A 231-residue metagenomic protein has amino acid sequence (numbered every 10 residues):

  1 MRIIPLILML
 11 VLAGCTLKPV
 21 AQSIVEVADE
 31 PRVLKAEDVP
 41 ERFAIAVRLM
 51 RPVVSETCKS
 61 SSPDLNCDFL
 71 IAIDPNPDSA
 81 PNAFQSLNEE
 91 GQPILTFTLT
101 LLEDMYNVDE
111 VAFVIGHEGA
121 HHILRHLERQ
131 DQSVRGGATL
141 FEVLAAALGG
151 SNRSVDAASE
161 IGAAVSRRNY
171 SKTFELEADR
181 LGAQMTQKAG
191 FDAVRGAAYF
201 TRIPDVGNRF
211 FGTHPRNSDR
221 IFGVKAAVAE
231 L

Functional and structural regions predicted by a protein language model:
M1-M9: Sec-dependent signal peptide recognition, specifically the positively charged N-region followed immediately by
V11-G14: C-terminal motif of bacterial Sec signal peptides marking the signal peptidase cleavage site
T16-R135, A189, R209-F211: Peri-catalytic and regulatory segments of divalent metal-dependent proteins
V39-A46, M50, N107-V111, I115 (+7 more regions): Stable alpha-helical elements in mature extracytoplasmic
R48, C58-Q85, A163, L176-L231: Active-site-proximal gating segments in proteases and membrane effectors
D78-S79, L101-D104, H121, R129-Q130 (+5 more regions): Solvent-exposed loop/turn segments at secondary-structure junctions within structured extracellular/periplasmic domains
V114-I123, S154-R168: Catalytic-site beta-strand/loop segments enriched in glycine and acidic/polar residues
H126-A157, A197-F200: Post-HEXXH active-site segment of zinc metalloproteases
